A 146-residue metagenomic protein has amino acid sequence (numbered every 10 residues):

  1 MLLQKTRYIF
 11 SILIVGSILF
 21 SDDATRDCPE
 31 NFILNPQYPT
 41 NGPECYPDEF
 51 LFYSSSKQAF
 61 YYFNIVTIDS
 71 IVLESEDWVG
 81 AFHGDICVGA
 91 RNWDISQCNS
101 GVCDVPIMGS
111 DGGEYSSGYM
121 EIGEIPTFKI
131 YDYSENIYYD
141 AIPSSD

Functional and structural regions predicted by a protein language model:
L2-D146: Primarily marks secretory-pathway-exposed extracellular/lumenal segments that are disulfide- and glycosylation-prone
